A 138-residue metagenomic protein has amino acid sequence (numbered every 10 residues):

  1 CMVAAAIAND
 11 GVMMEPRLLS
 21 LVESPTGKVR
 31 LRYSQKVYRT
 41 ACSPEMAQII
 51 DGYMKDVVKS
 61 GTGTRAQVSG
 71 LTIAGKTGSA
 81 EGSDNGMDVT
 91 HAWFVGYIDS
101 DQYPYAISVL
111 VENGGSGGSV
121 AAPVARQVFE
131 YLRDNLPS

Functional and structural regions predicted by a protein language model:
C1-Y38, E45, M54-S138: Active-site beta-strand/loop architecture of penicillin-binding DD-peptidases
